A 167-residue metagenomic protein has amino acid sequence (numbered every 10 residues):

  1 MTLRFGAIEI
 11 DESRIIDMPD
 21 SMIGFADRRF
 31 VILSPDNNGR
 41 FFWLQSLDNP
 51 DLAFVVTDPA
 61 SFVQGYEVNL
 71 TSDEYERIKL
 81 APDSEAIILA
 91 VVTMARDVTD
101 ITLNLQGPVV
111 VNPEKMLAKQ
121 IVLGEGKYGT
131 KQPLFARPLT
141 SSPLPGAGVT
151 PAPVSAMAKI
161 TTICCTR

Functional and structural regions predicted by a protein language model:
M1-V63, D83-L89, T93-R167: Long, compositionally biased stretches
G65-L70: Extended catalytic/binding region for NAD+/ADP-ribose chemistry, centered on the ART fold
S72-P82: Short active-site loop/helix that positions an aromatic residue
